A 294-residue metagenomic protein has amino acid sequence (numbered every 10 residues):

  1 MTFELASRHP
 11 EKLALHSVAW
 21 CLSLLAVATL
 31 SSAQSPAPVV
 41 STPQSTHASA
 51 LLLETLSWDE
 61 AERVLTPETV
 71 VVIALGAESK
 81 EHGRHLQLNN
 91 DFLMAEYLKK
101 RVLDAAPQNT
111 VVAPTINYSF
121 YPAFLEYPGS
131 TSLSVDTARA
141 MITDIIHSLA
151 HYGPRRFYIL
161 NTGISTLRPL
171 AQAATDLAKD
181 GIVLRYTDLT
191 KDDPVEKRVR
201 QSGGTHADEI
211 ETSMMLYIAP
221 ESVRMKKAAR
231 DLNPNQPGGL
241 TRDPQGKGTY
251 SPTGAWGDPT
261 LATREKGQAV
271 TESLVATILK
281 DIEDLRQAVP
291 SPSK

Functional and structural regions predicted by a protein language model:
M1-A14: N-terminal secretory signal peptides that target proteins for export/translocation
K12, L24, D258-L261: Intrinsically disordered, low-complexity, compositionally biased regions/tails
H16-T29: Bacterial N-terminal signal peptides
Q34-D136, A140-F157, T162-K294: Extended, histidine- and acidic-residue-enriched regions that form the cofactor-binding/catalytic faces
